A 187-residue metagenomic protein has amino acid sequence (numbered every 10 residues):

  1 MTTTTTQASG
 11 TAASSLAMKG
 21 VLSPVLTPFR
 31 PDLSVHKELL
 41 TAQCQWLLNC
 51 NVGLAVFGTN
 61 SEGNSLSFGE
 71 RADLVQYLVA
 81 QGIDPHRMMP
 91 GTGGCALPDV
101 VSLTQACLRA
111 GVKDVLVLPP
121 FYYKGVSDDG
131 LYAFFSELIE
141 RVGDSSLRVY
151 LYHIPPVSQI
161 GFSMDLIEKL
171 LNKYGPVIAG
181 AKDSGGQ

Functional and structural regions predicted by a protein language model:
T2-G161, I178: Active-site beta->alpha loop and helix N-cap motifs at the rims of alpha/beta catalytic domains
Q159-Q187: Beta/alpha (TIM)-barrel catalytic core signal, keyed to glycine-rich beta->alpha loops juxtaposed to Asp/Glu that bind
